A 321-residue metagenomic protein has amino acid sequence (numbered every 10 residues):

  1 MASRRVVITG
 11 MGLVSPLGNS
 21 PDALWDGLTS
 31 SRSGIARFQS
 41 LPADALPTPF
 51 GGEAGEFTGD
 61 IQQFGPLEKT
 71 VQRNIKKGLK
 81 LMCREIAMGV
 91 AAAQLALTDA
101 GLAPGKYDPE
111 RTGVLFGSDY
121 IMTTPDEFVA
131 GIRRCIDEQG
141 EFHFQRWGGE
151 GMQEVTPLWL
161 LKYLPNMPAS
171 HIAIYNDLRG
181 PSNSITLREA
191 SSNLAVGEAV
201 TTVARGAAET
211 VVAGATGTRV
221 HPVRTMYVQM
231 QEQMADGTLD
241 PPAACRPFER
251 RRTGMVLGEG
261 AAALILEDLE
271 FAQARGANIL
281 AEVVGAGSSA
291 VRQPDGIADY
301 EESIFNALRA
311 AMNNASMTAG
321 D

Functional and structural regions predicted by a protein language model:
R5-T9, R32, A36, L239-G320: Condensing-enzyme catalytic core mediating Claisen C-C bond formation in acyl metabolism
V6-I8, R111-L115, A208-A213, C245 (+1 more regions): Short glycine-aspartate micro-motif
I8, T29-N176, G180-S182, T216-T225 (+1 more regions): Conserved beta-ketoacyl condensing-enzyme motif
G12-V14, S118-I121, L187-S191, A215-V220 (+1 more regions): Acidic, glycine-rich active-site loops and adjacent beta-strand->loop/helix elements that engage anionic groups
S20-R32: Short Gly/aromatic-enriched secondary-structure transition segments
P47-E56, T218-C245, S288-N306: Active-site-adjacent elements of ketosynthase-type condensing enzymes
G89-L102, P165-N176, S182-G217, M255-A277: Active-site-proximal alpha-helical scaffold in enzymes
I136-T156, G197, T201, R205 (+1 more regions): Glycine-/small-residue-rich "gating" segment that lines the acyl/pantetheine channel and substrate pocket
